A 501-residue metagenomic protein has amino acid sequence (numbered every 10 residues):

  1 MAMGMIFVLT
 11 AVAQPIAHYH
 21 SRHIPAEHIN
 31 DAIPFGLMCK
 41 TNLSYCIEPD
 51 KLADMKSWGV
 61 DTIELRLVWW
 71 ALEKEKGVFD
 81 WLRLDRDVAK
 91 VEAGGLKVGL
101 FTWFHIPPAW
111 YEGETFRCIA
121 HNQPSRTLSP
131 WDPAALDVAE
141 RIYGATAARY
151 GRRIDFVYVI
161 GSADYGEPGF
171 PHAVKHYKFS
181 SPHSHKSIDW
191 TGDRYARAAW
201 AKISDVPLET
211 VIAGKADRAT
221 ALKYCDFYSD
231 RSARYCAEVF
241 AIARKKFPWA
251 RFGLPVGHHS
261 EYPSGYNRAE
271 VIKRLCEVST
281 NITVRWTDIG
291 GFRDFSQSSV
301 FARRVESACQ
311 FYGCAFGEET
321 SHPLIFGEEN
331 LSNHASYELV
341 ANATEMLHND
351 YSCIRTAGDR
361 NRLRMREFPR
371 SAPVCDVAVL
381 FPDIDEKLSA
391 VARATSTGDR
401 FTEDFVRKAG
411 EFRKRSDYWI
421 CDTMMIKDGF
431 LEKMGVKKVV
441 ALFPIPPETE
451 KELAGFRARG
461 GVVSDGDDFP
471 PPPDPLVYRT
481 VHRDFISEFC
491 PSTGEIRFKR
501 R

Functional and structural regions predicted by a protein language model:
M1-T10: Bacterial N-terminal signal peptides
P15-K51, M55, R66: Boundary/entry segment of secreted carbohydrate-active catalytic domains
P34-S44, L67-W81, H121-E140, D217-R234 (+6 more regions): The substrate-binding groove and active-site-proximal loops of carbohydrate-active enzymes, especially glycoside
N42-K56, A139-Y143, S264-L275, E328-A335 (+1 more regions): Short, acidic/polar
C46-V68, G94-F101, V278-R285, H334-E345: Catalytic domains of carbohydrate-active enzymes, especially glycoside hydrolases
K51-S57, E64-H121, V239-R244: Aromatic-lined substrate-binding rim segments of carbohydrate-active enzymes
H121-G291, F295-S298: Polysaccharide-binding and catalytic clefts of secreted carbohydrate-active enzymes
T280-R501: Carbohydrate-binding surfaces of carbohydrate-active enzymes
